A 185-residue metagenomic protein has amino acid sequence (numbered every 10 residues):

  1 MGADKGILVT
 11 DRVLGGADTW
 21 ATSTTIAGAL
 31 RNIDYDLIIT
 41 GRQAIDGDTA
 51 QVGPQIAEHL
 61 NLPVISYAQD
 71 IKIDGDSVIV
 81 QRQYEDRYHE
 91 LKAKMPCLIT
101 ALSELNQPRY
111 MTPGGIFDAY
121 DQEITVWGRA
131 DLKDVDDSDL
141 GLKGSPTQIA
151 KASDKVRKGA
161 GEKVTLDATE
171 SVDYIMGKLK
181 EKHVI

Functional and structural regions predicted by a protein language model:
M1-I185: N-terminal glycine-rich FAD/FM-binding segment characteristic of electron-transfer flavoproteins
